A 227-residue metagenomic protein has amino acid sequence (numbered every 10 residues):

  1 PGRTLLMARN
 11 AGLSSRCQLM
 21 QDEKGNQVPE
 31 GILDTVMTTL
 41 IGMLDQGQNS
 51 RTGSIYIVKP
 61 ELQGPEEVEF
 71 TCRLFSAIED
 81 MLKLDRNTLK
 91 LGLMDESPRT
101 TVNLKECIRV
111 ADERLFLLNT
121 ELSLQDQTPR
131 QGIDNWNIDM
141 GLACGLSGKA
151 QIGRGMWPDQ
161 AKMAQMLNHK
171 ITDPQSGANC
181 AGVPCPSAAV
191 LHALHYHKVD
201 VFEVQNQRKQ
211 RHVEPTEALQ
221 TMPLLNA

Functional and structural regions predicted by a protein language model:
P1-F70, L74-D85, K90: Catalytic alpha/beta active-site cores
M7, L19, L93, L118-N119 (+1 more regions): Generic low-polarity alpha-helical segments
R9-G12, K59-L62, D95-R99, L122-L124 (+1 more regions): Short, flexible loop/turn elements at secondary-structure junctions
E67-F70, L91-S97, G155-Q160: Short linear motifs at secondary-structure transitions and domain/linker junctions
F75-R86, P98-A227: Active-site capping/gating regions of soluble enzymes
